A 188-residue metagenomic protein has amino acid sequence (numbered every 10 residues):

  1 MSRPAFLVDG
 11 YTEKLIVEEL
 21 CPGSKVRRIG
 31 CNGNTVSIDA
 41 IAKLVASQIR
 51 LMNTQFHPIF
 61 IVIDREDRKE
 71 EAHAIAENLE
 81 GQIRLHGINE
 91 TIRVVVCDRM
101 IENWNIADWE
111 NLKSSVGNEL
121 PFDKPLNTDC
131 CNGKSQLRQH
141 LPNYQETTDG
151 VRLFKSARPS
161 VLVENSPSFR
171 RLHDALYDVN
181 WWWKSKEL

Functional and structural regions predicted by a protein language model:
S2-R3, K14-C31, D39-P58, R65-L188: C-terminal accessory helical subdomains adjacent to catalytic cores in phosphodiester- and nucleotide-handling enzymes
V8-T12: Helix N-cap/beta->alpha junction signal
